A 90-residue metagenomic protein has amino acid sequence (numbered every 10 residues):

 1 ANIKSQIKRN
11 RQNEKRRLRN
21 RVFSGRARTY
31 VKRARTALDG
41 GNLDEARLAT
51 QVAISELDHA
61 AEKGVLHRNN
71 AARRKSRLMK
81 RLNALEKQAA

Functional and structural regions predicted by a protein language model:
A1-A90: Ribosome large-subunit tunnel/peptidyl-transferase-proximal elements
